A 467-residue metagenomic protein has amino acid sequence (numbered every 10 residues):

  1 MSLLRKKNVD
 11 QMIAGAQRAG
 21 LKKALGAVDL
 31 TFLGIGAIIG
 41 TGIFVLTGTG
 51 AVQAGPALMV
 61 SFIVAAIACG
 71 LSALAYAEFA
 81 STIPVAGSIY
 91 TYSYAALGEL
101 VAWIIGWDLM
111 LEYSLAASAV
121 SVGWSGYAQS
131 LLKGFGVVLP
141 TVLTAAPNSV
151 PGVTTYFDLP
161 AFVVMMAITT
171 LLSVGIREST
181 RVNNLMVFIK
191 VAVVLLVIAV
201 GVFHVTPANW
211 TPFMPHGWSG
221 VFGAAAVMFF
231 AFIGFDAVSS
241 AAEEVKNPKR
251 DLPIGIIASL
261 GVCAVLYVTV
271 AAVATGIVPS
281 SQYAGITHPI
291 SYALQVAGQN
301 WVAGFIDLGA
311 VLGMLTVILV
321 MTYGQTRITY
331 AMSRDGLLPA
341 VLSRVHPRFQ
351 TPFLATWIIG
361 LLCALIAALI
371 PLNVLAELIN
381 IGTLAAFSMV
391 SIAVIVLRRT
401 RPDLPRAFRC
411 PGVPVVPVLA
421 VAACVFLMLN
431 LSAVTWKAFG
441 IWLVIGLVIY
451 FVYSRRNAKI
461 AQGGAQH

Functional and structural regions predicted by a protein language model:
M1-L46, V52-A57, G70-L74, I83-A86 (+5 more regions): Membrane-interface "cap" regions at the ends of multi-pass membrane proteins
A14-L21, L58-M59, I63, V137-V163 (+2 more regions): Helix-loop-helix junctions that connect adjacent transmembrane segments in multi-pass membrane transporters
L21, V153-F157, I168, P215 (+4 more regions): C-terminal membrane-solvent junction of multi-pass transporters and transport-like membrane proteins
K22, A27, Y156-F162, K246-R250 (+5 more regions): Loop-to-transmembrane helix boundary motifs in multi-pass membrane proteins
K22, V45-V150, S259-V262, T269 (+1 more regions): Extracellular loop-to-transmembrane helix junctions
F44, D108-G123, V227, F232 (+4 more regions): Membrane-helix boundary/coupling elements in multi-pass transport proteins
S125, Y156-H204, P215-G217, I256-I257 (+3 more regions): Membrane-interface loop-to-helix entry segments
S130, V193-V197, T329, I379-R406 (+1 more regions): Hydrophobic alpha-helical segments of multi-pass membrane transport proteins
